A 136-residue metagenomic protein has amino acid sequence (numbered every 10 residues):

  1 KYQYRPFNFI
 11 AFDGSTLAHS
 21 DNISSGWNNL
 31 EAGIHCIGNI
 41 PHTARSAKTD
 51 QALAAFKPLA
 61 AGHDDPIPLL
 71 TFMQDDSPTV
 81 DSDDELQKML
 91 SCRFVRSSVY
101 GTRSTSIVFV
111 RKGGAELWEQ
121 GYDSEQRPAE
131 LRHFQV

Functional and structural regions predicted by a protein language model:
K1-V136: N-terminal nucleophile
